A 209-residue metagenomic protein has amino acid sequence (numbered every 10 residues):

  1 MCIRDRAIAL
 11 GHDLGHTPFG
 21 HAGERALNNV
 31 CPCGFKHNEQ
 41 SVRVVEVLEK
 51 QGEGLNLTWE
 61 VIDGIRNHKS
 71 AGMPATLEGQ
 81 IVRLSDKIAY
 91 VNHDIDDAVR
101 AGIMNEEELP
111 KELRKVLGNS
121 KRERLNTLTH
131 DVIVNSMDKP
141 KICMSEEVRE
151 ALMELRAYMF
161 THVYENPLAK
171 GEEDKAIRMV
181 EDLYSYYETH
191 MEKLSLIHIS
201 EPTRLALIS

Functional and structural regions predicted by a protein language model:
M1-I3, I197-S209: Single conserved hydrophobic/aromatic residue that forms the stacking wall/gate of nucleotide- or nucleobase-binding
R4-Q51: An N-terminal structural lobe/cap that precedes and organizes the functional/catalytic core across diverse proteins
A7-L10, G64, K87, L207: Residue-level recognition of specific faces of alpha-helices
G20-H21, D94, G102, S209: Short, function-defining helix-loop hinge/capping sites that tune catalysis or transport
F35-L196, S200: Histidine-centered, transition-metal-coordinating active-site segments
